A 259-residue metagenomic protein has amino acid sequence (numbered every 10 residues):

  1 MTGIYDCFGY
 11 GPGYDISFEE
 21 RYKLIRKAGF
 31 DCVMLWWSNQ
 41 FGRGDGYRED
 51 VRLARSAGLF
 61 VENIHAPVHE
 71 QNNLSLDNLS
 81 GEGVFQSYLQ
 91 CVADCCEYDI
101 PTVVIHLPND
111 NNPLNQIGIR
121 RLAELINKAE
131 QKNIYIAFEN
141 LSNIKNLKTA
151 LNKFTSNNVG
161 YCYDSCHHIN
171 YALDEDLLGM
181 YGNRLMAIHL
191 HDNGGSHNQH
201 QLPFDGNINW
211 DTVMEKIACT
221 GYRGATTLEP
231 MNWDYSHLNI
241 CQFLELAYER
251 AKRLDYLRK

Functional and structural regions predicted by a protein language model:
M1-Q90, C96, K148, S156 (+1 more regions): N-terminal pre-domain/capping segments
M1-Y10, V33-L35, V61-A66, V103-I105 (+4 more regions): Hydrophobic faces of well-ordered beta-strands that scaffold small-molecule active sites in alpha/beta enzyme cores
Y10-S17, L35-E49, Q71-L74, D110-N115 (+4 more regions): Acidic-and-aromatic substrate-binding clefts and catalytic sites of carbohydrate-active enzymes
D15, S75-E82, H167-R223, M231-W233 (+1 more regions): Gly/Pro-rich active-site loop or hairpin
A28, E97-Y98, N183, T220: Structural motif
C32-V33, I64, R120-N207: Acidic/histidine-rich catalytic cores of soluble enzymes
R55, N73-G160, N170: Active-site acidic/histidine proton-transfer and metal-coordination neighborhood in alpha/beta enzyme cores
L114-K128, S156-N158, Y222, H237-L254: Short, electropositive alpha-helical surface patch
